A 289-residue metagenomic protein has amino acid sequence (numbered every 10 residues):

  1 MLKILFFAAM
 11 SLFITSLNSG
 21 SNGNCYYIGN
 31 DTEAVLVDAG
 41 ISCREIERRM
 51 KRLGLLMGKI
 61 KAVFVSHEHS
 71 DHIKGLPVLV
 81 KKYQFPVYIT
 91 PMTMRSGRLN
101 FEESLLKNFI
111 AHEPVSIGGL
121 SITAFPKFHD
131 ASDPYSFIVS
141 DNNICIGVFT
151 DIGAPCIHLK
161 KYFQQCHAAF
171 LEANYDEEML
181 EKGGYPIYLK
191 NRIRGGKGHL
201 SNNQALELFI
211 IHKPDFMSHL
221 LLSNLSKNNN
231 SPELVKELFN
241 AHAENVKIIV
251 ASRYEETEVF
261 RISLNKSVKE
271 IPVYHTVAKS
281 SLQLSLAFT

Functional and structural regions predicted by a protein language model:
L2-L53, Y135-T150, A168: Conserved beta-strand hairpin/beta-sheet module of binuclear metal-dependent hydrolase folds, prominently
N22, H69-I73, M94-S96, A131-S132 (+3 more regions): Active-site environment of divalent metal-dependent phosphoester hydrolases
V37-G40, K61-E68, Y88-P91, G147-D151 (+3 more regions): Active-site neighborhood of phospho(di)ester-bond hydrolases with catalytic His/Asp-centered motifs
C43-T90: Active-site metal-binding motif and surrounding structural segment of the metallo-beta-lactamase
K74-Y83, S96-N100, N230-E237: Metal-dependent catalytic neighborhoods of phosphoester/phosphodiester hydrolases
T90-I144: Metallo-beta-lactamase
I157-R253: Cap/insert and terminal regions of metallo-dependent hydrolase folds
P232-N240, E244-T289: C-terminal regulatory/interaction regions
